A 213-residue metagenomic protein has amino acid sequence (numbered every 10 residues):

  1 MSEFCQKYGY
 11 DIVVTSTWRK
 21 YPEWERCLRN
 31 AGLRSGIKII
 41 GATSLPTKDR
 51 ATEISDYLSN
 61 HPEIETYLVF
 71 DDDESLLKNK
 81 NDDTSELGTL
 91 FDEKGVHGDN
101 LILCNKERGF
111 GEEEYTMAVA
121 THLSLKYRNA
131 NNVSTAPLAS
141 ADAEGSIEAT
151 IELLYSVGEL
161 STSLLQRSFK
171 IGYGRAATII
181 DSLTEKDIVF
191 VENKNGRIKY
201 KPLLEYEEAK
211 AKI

Functional and structural regions predicted by a protein language model:
M1-E3: Short catalytic helix/loop segments, enriched in acidic residues and glycine and frequently bearing histidine
C5-R26: Substrate-recognition element of Asp-dependent hydrolases with the DxDx(T/V) motif
Y10, L33, I188-V189: Short aromatic/hydrophobic-glycine micro-motifs
W18-Y21, E74-S75, Y206: Short, internal active-site loops enriched in acidic
R26-N131: C-terminal cap/substrate-recognition subdomain and adjoining C-terminal extension of metal-dependent phosphatase-like
A136-I213: Terminal-proximal interaction/regulatory segments of ATP-powered molecular machines
